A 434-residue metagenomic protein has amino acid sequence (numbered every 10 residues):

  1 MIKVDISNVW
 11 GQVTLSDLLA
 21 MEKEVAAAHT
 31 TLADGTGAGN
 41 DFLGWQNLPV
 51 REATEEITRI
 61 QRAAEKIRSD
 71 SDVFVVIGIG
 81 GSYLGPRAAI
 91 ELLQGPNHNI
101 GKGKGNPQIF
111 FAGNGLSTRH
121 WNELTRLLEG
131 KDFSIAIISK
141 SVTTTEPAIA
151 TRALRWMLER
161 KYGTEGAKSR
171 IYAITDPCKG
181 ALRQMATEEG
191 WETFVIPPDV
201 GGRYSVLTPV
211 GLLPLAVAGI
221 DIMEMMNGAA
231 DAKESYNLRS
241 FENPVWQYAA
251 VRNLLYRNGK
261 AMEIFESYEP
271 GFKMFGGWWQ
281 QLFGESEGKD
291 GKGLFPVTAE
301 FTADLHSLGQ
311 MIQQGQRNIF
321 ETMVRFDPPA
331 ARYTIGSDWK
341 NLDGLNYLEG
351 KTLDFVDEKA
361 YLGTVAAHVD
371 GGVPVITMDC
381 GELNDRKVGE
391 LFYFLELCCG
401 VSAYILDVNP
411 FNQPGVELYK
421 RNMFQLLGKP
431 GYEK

Functional and structural regions predicted by a protein language model:
M1-R68, S337-D343, Y347: Extended, charge-enriched "interface" segments that sit outside catalytic cores
R59-D72, L124-F133, V251-A261, I312-R317: Glycine-rich phosphate/diphosphate-binding loops that line cofactor/substrate pockets in enzymes
R62, T118-R126, A249-R252, R325 (+1 more regions): Short, charged beta->alpha transition segments
E65-R239: Glycine-rich phosphate-binding loops that contact phosphosugars or nucleotide phosphates
V76, I135-I137, A173, F265 (+2 more regions): Structural beta-sheet core signal
R160-T322, A330, N412-K434: Active-site phosphate/pyrophosphate-binding segments
V297-L383: Helicase-primase coupling helices
P374-V375, E382-K420, F424: Internal helix-turn-beta structural module
